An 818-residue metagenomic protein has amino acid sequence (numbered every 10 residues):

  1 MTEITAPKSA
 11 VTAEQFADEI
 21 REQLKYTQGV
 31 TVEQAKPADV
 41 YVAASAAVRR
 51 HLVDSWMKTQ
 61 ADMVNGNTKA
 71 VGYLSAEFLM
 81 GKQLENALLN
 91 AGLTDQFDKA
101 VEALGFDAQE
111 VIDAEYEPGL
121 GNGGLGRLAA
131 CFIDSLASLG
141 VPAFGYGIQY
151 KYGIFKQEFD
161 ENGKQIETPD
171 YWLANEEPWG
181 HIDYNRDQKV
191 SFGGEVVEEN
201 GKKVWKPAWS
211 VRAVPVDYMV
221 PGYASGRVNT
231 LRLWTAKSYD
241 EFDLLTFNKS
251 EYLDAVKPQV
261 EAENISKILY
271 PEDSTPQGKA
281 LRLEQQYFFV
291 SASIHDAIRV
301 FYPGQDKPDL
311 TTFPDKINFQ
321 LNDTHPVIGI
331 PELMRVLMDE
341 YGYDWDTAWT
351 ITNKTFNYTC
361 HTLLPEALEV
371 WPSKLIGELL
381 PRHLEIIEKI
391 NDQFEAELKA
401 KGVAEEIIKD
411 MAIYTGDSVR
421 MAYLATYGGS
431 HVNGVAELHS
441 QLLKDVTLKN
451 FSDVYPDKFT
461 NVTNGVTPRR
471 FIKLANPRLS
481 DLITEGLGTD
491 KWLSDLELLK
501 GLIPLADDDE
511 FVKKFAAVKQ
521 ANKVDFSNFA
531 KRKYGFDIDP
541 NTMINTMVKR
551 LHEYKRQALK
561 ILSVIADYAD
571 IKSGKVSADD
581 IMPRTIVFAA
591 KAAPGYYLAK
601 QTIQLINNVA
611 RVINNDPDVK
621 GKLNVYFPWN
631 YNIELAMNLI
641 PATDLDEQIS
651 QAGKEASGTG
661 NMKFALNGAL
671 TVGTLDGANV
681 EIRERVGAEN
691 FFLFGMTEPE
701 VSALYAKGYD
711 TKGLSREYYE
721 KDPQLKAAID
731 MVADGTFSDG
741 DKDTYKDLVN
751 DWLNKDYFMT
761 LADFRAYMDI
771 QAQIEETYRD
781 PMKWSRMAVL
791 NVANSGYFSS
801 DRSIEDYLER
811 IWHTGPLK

Functional and structural regions predicted by a protein language model:
M1-K818: A conserved ligand/cofactor-binding region detector
